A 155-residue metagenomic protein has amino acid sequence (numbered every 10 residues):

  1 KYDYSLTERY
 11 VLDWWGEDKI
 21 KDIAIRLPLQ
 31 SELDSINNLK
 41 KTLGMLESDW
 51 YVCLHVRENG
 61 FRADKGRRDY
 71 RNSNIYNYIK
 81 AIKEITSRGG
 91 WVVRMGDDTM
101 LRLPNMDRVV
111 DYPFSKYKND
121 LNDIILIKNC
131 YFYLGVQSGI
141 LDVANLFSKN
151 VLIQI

Functional and structural regions predicted by a protein language model:
K1-L6, D97-T99, Y112, N122-I125 (+1 more regions): Active-site and donor-binding regions of nucleotide-sugar-utilizing enzymes
Y2-R62: A nucleotide-sugar donor-handling region in carbohydrate enzymes
A24, I36-K40, L46, D69-Y76 (+2 more regions): Charge-rich alpha-helical segments
K41, I79-K83, I125-K128: Surface-exposed alpha-helical segments enriched in charged/polar residues
D49-R62, I75-N119: Catalytic donor nucleotide-activated moiety binding site of glycosyltransferases and closely related
F61-R71: Short, flexible/disordered intra-domain loops and linkers
K65-G66, P104-M106, N145-F147: A short acidic (Asp/Glu
D123-I155: A donor-sugar binding/catalytic signature common to diverse glycosyltransferases and related nucleotide-sugar
